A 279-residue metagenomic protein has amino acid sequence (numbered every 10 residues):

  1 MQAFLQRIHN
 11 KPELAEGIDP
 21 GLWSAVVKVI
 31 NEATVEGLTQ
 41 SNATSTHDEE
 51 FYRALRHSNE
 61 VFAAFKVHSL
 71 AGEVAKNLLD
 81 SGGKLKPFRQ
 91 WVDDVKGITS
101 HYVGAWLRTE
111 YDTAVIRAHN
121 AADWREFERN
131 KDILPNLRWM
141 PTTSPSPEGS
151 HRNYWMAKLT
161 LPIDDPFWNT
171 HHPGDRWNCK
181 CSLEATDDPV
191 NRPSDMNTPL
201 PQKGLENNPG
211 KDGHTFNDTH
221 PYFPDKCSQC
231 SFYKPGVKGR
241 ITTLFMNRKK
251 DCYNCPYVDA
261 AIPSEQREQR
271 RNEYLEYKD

Functional and structural regions predicted by a protein language model:
M1-R176, E184-D279: Domain-core detector
